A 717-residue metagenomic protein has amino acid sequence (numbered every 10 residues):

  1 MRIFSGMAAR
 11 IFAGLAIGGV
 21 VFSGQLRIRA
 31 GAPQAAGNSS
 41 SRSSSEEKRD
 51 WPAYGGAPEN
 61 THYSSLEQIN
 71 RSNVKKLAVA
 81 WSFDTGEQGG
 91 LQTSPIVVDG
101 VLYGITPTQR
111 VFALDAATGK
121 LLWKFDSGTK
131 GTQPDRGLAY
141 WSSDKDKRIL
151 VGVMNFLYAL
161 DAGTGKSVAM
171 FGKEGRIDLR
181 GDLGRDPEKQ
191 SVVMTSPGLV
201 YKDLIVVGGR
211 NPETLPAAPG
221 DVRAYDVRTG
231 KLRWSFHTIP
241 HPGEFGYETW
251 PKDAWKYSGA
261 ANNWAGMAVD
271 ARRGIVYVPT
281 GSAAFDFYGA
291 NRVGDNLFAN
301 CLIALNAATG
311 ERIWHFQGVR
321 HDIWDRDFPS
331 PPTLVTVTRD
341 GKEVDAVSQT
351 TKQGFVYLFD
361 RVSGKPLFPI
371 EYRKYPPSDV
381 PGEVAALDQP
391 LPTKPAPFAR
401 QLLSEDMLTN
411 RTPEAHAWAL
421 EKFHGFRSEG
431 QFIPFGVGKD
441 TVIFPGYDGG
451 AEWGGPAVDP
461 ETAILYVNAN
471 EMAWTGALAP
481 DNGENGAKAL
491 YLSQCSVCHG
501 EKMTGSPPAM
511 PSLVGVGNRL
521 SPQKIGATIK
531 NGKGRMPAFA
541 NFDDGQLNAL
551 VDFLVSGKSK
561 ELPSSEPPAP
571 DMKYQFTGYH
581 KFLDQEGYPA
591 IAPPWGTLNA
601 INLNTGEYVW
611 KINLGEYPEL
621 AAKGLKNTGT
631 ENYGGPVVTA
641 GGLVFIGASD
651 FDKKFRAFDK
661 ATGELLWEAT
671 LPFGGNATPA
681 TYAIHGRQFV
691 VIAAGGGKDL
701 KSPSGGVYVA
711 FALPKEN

Functional and structural regions predicted by a protein language model:
M1-F12: Bacterial N-terminal signal peptides that target proteins for export
R10-S23: Bacterial N-terminal signal peptides
G24-E67, E383-H416, S564-Y574: N-terminal pre-domain segments of enzymes
G37-G90, S94-V97, G364, L598-I601: Mature N-terminal segment immediately following signal peptide/propeptide cleavage in secreted/periplasmic
D50, A57, A399, D406-H424 (+5 more regions): Periplasmic c-type cytochrome electron-transfer domains
W51-G55, G90-T108, T132-L157, Q190-T214 (+10 more regions): Repeat-blade elements of multi-bladed beta-propeller folds
N73-G86, V111-G131, S142-D144, L157-K189 (+13 more regions): Extracytoplasmic/lumenal domain signature
V193, I275, N482-N485, A489-V497 (+2 more regions): Extracytoplasmic electron-transfer domains, predominantly the class I c-type cytochrome c fold
